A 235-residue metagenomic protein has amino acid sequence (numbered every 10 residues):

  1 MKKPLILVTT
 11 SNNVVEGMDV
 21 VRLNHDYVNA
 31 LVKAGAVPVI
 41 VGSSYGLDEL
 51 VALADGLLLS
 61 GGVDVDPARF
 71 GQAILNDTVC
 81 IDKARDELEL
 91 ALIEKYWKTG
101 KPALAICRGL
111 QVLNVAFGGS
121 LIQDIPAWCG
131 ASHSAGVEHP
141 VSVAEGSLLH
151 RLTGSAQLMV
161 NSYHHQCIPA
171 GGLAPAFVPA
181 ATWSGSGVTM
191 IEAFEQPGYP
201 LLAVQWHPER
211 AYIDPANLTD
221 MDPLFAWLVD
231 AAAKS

Functional and structural regions predicted by a protein language model:
M1-I106, N114-F117, I122, P126-T153 (+4 more regions): N-terminal beta1-alpha1 cap of cysteine-dependent amidohydrolase-like domains
L110: The feature captures the ABC ATPase H-loop/switch
Y163-C167: The feature captures the conserved acid-bearing segment of alpha/beta-hydrolase catalytic domains
L202-Q205: Active-site-proximal beta-strand elements of phosphoester/diester hydrolases
